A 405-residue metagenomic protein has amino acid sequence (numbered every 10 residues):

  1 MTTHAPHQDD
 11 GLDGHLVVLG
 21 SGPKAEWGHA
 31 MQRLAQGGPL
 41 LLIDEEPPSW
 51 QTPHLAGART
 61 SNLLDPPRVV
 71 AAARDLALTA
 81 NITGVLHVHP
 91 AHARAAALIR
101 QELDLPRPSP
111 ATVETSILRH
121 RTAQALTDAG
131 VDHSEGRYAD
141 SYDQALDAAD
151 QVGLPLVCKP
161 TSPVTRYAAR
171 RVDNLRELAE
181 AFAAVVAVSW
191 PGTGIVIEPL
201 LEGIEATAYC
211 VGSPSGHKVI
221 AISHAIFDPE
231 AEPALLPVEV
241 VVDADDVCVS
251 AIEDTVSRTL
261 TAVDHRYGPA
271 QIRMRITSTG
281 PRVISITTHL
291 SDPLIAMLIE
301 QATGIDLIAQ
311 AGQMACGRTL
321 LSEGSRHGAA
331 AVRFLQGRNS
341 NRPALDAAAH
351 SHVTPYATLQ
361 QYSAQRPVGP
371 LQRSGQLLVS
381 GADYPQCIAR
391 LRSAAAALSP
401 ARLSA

Functional and structural regions predicted by a protein language model:
M1-T112, D143, G337, P367-P370 (+2 more regions): ATP-binding N-terminal substructure of ATP-dependent carboxylate-amine bond-forming enzymes
T3, V17, L40-L41, D128 (+1 more regions): Peripheral (often C-terminal) accessory segments that flank ATP-dependent C-N-forming ligase machineries
T52-P53, P160-S162, E232-P233, P367-Q372: Short, flexible turn/loop "capping" segments at secondary-structure junctions
D75-I82, D150-V152, S189-P191, V263: Glycine-rich phosphate-binding loop signature in dinucleotide/nucleotide-binding domains
S116-I195, E202, S213-S215, V242-R258 (+1 more regions): Active-site nucleotide/adenylate-binding loops and adjacent lid/helix of ATP-dependent enzymes
T165-R166, T287-T303: Glycine-rich phosphate/pyrophosphate-binding beta-alpha loops
R170, P199, E300, S374-A382: Short, well-ordered beta-strand elements within core beta-sheets of diverse protein domains
V185-P191, P199-V242, S250-V283, T287-I295 (+1 more regions): Phosphate-binding core of ATP-grasp and ATP-grasp-like enzymes
